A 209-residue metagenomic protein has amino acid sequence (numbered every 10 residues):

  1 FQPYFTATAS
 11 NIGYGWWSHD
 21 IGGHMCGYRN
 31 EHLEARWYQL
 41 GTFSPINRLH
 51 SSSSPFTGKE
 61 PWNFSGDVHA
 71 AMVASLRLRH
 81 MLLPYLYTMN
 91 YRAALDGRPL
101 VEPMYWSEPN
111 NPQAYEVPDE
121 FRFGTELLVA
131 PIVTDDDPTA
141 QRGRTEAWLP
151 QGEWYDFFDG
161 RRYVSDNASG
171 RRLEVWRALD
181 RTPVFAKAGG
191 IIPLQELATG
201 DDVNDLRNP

Functional and structural regions predicted by a protein language model:
F1-A188, Q195, T199-V203: Catalytic-domain carbohydrate-binding cleft regions of carbohydrate-active enzymes
L206-P209: A glycine-rich beta-turn/hairpin centered on an aromatic-Pro dipeptide
